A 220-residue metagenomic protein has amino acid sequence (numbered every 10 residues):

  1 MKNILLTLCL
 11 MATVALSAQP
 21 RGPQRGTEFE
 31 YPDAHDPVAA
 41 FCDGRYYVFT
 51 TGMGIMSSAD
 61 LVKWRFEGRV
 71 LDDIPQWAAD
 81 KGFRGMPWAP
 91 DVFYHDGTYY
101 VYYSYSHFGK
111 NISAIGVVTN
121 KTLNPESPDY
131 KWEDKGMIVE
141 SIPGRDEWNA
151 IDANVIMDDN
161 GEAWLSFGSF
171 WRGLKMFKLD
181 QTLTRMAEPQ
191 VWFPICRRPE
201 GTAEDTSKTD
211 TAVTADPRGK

Functional and structural regions predicted by a protein language model:
M1-L5: Positively charged n-region of N-terminal signal peptides that target proteins for export
L6-T7, Y31: Hydrophobic residues within membrane-embedded alpha helices
C9-A18: Hydrophobic h-region of N-terminal signal peptides that target proteins for export in Gram-negative bacteria
A18-K220: Carbohydrate-active catalytic/glycan-binding domains of CAZyme proteins, especially the secreted or lumenal ectodomains
